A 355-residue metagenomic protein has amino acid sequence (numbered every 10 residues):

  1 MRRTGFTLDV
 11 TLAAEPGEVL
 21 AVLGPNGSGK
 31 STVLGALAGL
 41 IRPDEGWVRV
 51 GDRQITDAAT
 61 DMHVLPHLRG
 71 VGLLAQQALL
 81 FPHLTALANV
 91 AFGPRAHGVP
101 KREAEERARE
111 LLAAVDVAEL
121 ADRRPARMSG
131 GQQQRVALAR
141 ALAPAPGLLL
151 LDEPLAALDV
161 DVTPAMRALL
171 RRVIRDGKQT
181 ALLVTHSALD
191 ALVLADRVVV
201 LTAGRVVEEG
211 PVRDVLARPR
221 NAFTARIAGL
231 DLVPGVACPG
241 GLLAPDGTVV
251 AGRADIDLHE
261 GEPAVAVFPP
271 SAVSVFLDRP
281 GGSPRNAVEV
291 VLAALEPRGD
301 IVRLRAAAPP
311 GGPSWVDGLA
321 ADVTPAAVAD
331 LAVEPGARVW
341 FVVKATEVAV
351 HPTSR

Functional and structural regions predicted by a protein language model:
M1-V19, L23-S31, A36, R42 (+2 more regions): Non-catalytic connector elements of ABC transporters
G5, D52, A59, G204 (+1 more regions): Residue-level detection of beta-strand-connecting loop/turn positions
A21, H63-L65, R69-L79, L182: ABC nucleotide-binding domain signature
I41-V50, P144: Conserved post-Walker A/P-loop segment of ABC ATPase nucleotide-binding domains
W47-R69, A96-P100: ABC ATPase NBD Q-loop/coupling interface
R49, L201, L243-A244: A general beta-strand register signal
G70, H83-R220: ABC ATPase nucleotide-binding domains
P211-C238: ABC transporter nucleotide-binding domain
